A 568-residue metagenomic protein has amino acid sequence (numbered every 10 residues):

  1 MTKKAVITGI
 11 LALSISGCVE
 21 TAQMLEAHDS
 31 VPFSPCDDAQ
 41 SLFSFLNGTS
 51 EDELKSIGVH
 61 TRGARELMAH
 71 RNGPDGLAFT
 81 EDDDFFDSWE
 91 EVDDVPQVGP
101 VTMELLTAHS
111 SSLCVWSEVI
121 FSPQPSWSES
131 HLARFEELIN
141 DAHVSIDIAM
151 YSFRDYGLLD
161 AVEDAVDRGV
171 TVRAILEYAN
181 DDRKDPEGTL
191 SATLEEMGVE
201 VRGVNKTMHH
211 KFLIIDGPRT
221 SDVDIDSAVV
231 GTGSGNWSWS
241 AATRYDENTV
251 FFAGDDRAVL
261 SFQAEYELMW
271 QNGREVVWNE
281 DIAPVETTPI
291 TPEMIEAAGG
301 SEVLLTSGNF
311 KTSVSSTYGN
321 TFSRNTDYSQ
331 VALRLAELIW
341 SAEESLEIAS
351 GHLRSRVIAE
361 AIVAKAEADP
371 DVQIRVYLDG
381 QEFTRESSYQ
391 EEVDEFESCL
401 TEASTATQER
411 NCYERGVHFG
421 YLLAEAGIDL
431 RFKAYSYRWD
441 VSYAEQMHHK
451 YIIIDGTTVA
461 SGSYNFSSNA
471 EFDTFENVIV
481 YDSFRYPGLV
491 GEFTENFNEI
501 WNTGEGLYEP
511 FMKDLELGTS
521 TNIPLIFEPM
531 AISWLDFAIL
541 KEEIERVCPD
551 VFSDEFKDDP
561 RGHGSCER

Functional and structural regions predicted by a protein language model:
T2-A5, G17: Secretory targeting signatures
T8-S16: Bacterial N-terminal signal peptides
V19-S117: Compositionally biased linear targeting/interaction segments
A22-L46, C114-W127, P284-G308, N522-A531: N-terminal low-complexity, Pro/Thr/Ser-rich intrinsically disordered segments that act as propeptides or flexible
Q40-S44, E51-I57, L77-E81, W89-D93 (+9 more regions): Second-shell loop/turn segments in exported
D52-K55, R62-A69, E90, E104 (+16 more regions): Solvent-exposed, polar/charged alpha-helical surfaces in well-ordered, non-transmembrane soluble domains, broadly
C114-A174, F212, E293-E382, Y451 (+1 more regions): PLD-like (HKD) phosphodiesterase/transphosphatidyltransferase domain
V119, L159-W278, I282, S355-R568: PLD/PLD-like phosphodiesterase catalytic module centered on the HKD motif
